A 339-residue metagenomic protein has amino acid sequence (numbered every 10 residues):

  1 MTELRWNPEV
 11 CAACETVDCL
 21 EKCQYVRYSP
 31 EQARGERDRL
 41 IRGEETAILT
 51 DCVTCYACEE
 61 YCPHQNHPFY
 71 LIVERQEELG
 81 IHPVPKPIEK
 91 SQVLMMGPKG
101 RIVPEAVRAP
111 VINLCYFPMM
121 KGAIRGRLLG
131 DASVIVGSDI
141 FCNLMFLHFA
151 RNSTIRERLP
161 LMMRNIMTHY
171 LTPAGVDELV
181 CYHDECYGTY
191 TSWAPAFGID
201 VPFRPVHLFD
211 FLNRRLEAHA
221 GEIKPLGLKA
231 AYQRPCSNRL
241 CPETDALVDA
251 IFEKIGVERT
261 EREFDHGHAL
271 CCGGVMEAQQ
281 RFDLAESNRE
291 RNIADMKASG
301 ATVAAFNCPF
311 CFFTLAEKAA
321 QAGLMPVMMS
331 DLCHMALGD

Functional and structural regions predicted by a protein language model:
M1-L4, K22-E44, A246-K254, E277-E286: Short, charged low-complexity linear segments at domain edges
R5-V10, V26, P30-Y187: Iron-sulfur-cluster electron-transfer modules
C11-C19, C23, C52-C58, C62 (+4 more regions): Short cysteine clusters
R108-I112, A230, A304: Conserved hydrophobic helix-helix packing surfaces used for dimerization/oligomerization
N113-C115, C181-D184, L208, Q233-R234 (+1 more regions): Short His-Asn-centered micro-motif
F117-G122, S237-K254: Active-site glycine- and acidic-residue-rich loops that bind and position anionic ligands or nucleotide-like cofactors
V134-V201, R239, A246, A250 (+1 more regions): Cofactor-cradling patches in redox/metallo enzymes
P205-F211, E217-P242, I255-E258, H266-G274: Catalytic cores of enzyme domains
